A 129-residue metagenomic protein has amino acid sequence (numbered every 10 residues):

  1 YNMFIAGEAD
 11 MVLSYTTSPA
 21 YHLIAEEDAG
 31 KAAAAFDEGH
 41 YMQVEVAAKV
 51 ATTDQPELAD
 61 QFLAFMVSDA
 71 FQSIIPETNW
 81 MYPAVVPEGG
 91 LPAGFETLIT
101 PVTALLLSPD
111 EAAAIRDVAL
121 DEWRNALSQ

Functional and structural regions predicted by a protein language model:
Y1-E38: Ligand-binding pocket segment of bilobal, Venus flytrap-like solute-binding proteins
F4-A6, L23-I24, V67, P76 (+1 more regions): Alpha-helix boundary recognition
T17-A20, G39-Y41, D54, S68-A70 (+1 more regions): Solvent-exposed loop/turn segments at secondary-structure junctions within structured extracellular/periplasmic domains
Q43-E57, M66, I74-E77: A bilobed periplasmic-binding-protein/Venus flytrap-type ligand-binding module shared by bacterial periplasmic
T53-E57, D69, D110-D117: Soluble non-cytosolic domains of exported or imported proteins
F62: Substrate/cofactor-recognition hotspot
F65-E88: Periplasmic-binding protein-like
P92-Q129: Extracellular/periplasmic bilobal clamshell ligand-binding domains
